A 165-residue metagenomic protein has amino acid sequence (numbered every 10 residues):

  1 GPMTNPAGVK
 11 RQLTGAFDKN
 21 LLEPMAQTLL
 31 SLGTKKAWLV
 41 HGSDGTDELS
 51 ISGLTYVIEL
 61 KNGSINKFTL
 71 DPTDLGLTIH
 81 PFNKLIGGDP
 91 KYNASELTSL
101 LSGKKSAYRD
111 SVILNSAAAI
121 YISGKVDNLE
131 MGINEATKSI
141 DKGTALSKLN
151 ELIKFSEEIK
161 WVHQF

Functional and structural regions predicted by a protein language model:
P2-F165: Glycine-rich anion-binding loops and their surrounding alpha/beta cores
